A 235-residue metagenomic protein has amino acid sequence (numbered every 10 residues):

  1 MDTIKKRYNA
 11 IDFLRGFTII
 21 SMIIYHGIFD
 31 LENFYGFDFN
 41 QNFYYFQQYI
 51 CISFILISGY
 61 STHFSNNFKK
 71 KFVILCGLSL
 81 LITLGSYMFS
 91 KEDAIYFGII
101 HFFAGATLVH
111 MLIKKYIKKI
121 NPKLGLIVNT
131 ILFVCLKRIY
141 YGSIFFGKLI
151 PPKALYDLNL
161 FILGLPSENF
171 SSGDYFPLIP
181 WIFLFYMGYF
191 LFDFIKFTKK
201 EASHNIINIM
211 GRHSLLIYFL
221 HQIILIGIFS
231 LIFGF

Functional and structural regions predicted by a protein language model:
M1-F235: Alpha-helical transmembrane segments and their immediate juxtamembrane cytosolic regions
